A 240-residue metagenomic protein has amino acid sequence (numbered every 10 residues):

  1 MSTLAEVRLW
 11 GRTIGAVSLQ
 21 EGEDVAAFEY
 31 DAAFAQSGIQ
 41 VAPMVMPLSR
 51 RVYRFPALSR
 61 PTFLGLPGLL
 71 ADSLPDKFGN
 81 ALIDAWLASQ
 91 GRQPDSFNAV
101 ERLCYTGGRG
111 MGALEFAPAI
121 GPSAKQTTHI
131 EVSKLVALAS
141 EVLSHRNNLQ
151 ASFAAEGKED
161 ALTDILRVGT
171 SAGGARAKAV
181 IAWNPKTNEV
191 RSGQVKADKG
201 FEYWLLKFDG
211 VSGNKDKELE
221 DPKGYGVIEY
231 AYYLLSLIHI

Functional and structural regions predicted by a protein language model:
M1-I238: Phosphate/dinucleotide-binding and metal-coordinating scaffold of catalytic cores in nucleotide-dependent enzymes
